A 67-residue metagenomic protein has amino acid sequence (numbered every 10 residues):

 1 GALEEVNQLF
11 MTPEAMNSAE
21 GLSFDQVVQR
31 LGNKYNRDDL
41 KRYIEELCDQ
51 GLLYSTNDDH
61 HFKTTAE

Functional and structural regions predicted by a protein language model:
G1-G21, C48: Positively charged, polyanion-binding regions of nucleic-acid-associated proteins
A2-L3, N57-E67: Short, cationic-aromatic polyanion-contact patches
E5, Q26, D39-R42: Acidic, Ser/Thr-rich intrinsically disordered and amphipathic helical segments
M16-G32: Short acidic, hydrophobic short linear motifs in intrinsically disordered regions
K34-E46: Short amphipathic alpha-helical interaction segments
C48-H60: A short, conserved structural fragment
